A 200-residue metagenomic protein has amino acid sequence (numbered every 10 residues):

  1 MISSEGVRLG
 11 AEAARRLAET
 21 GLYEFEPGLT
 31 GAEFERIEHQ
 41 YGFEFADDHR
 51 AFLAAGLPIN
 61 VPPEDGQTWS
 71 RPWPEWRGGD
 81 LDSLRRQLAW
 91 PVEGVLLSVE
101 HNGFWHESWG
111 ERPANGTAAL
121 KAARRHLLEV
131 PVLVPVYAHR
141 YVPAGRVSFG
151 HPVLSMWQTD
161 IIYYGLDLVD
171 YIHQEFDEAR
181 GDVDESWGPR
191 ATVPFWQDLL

Functional and structural regions predicted by a protein language model:
M1-L128, V134, A138: A surface-exposed partner-binding patch
E24-E26, V142, S155: Generic, ordered loop/turn and secondary-structure boundary motif
A51-L53, A144, I162-Y164: Residues in flexible loops and secondary-structure boundaries
I59, H139-V142, D160-I162: Short loop/turn segments at secondary-structure transitions that flank enzyme active sites
L133, R146: Long, basic N-terminal domains or extensions that often function in RNA/ssDNA interaction or organelle/cellular
A138, P143-G145, V153: Acidic, serine/threonine- and proline-rich low-complexity regulatory tracts
V147-L200: Glycine-rich, aromatic-bearing surface loops/beta-hairpins
